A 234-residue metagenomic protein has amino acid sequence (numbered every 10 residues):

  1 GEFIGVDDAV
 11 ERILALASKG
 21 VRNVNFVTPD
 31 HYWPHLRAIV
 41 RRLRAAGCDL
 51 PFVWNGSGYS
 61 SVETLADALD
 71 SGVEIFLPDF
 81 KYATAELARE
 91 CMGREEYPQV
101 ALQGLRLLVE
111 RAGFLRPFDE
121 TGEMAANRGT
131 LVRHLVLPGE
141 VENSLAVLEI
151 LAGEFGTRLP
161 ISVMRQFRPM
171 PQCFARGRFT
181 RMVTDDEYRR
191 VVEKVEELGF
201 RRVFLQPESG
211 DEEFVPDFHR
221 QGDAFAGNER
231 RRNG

Functional and structural regions predicted by a protein language model:
G1-I75, T84-A85: Conserved Radical SAM active-site core
E2-F3, E90-E96, A175-M182: Short glycine-enriched, charge-decorated loop/helix-capping segments at active-site entrances that position
A17-L43, A88-E90, E96, R106 (+1 more regions): Conserved glycine-rich "GG(E/T)P / GGGxP" loop and the immediately following alpha-helix in the radical SAM core
T28-D30, W54-G58, F80, H134-V136 (+2 more regions): A cross-domain feature marking catalytic cores of carbohydrate-active enzymes and several ubiquitous metabolic/repair
I39-V53, V100-R111, D185-K194: Alpha-helix-loop-beta-strand connector modules within alpha/beta enzyme cores
D70-A85, R158-F167: Non-cysteine beta-strand/loop elements that form the S-adenosyl-L-methionine
R89-E123: Anionic-ligand binding region
L115-G234: Auxiliary Fe-S-binding modules of radical SAM enzymes
